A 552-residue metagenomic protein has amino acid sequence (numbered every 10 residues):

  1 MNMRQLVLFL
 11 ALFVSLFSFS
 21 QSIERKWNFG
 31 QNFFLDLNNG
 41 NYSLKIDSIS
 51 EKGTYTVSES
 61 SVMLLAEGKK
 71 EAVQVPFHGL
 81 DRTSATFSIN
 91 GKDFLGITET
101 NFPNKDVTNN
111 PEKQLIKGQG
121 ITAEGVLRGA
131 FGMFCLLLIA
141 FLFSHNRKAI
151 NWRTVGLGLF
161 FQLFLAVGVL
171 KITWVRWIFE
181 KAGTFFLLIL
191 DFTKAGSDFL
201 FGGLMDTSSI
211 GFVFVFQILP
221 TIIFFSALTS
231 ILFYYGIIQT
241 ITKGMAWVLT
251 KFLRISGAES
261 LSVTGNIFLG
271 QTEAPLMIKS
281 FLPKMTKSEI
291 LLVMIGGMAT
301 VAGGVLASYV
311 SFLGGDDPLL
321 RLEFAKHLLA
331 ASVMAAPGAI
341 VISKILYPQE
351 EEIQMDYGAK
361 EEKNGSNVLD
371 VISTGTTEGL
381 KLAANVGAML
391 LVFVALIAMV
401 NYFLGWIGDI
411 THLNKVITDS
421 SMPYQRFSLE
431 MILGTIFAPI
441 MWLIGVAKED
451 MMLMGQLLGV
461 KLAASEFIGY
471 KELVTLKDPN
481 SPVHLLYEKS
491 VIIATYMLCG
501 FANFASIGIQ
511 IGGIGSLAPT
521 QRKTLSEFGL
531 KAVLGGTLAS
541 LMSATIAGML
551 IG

Functional and structural regions predicted by a protein language model:
M1-E24: Bacterial Sec-dependent N-terminal signal peptides
S22, N28-A72: N-terminal glycine/threonine-rich, aromatic-flanked beta-hairpin/loop signature
E24-R25, F29, D93-V215, D370-S373 (+2 more regions): N-terminal alpha-helical transmembrane segments of multi-pass membrane transport and channel/translocase proteins
F131-F143, G158-L170, T221-I231, T300-S311 (+5 more regions): Hydrophobic core segments of alpha-helical transmembrane domains in multi-pass membrane transport and ion-translocation
N151, V155-L159, V167-L200, I353-D356 (+2 more regions): Interfacial/capping segments of alpha-helical transmembrane domains
F252-L313, V368, G455-I546: Alpha-helical membrane segments and immediately flanking helix-loop junctions that form or couple to the substrate/ion
V333-L382: Long, contiguous bundles of hydrophobic transmembrane helices that form the permeation core of multi-pass
T377-N480: Transmembrane helical segments that form the transport core of multi-pass membrane transport proteins
